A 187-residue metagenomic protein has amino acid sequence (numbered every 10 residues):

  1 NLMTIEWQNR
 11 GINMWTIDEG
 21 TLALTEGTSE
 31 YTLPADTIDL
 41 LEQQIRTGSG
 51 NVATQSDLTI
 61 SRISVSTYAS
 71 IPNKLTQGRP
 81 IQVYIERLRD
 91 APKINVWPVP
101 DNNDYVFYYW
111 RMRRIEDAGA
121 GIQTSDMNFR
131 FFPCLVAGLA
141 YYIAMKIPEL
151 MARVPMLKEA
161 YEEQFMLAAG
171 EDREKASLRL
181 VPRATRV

Functional and structural regions predicted by a protein language model:
N1-V187: Glycine-enriched, solvent-exposed interface loops adjoining structured elements
